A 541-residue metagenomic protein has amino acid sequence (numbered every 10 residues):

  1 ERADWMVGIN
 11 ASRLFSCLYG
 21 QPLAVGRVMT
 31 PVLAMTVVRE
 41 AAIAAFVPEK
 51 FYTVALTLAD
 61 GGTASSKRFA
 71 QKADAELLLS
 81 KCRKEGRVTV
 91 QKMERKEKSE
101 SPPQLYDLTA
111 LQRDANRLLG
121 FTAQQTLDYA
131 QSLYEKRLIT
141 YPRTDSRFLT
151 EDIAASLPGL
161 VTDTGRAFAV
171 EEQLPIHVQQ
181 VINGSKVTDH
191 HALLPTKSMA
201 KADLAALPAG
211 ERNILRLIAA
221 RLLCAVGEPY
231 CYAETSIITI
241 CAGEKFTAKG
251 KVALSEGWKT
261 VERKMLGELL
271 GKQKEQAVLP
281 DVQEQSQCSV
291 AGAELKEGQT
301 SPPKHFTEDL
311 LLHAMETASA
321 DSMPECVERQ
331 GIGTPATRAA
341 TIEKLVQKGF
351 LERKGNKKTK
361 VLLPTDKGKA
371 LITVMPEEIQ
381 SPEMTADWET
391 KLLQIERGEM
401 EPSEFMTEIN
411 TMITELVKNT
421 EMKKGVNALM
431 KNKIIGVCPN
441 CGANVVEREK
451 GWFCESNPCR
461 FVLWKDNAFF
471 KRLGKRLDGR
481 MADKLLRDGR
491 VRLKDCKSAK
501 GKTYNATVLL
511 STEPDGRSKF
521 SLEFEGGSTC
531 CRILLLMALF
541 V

Functional and structural regions predicted by a protein language model:
E1-E97, H191-E256, R460-V462: Phosphate-backbone binding and catalysis cores of DNA-processing enzymes
G20-P22, R95-P103, R113-L119, P142-E151 (+1 more regions): Conserved short loop/turn motifs at secondary-structure junctions
A45, A123-Q124, P142-C531, V541: Basic, low-complexity terminal or inter-domain segments flanking catalytic cores
F46-G62, V90-A123, Y129, R137 (+2 more regions): C-terminal accessory/connector segments of nucleic-acid motor ATPases
E85-S101, G292-S301: Positively charged, polyanion-binding regions of nucleic-acid-associated proteins
